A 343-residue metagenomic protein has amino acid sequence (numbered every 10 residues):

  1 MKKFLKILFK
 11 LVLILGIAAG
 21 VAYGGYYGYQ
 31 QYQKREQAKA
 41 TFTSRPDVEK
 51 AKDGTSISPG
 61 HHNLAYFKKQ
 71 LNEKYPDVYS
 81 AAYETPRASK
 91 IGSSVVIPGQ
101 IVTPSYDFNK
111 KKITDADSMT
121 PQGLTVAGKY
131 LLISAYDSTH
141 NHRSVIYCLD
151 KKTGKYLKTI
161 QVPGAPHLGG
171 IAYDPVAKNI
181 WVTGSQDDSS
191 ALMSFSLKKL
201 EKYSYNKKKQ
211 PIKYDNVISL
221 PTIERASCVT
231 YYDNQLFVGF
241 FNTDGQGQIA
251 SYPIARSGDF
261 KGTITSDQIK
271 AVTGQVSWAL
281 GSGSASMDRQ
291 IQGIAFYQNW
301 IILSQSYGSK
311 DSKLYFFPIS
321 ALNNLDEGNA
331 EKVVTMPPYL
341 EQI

Functional and structural regions predicted by a protein language model:
K2-K111: Sequence/structural signature of beta-propeller modules and their immediately flanking N-terminal secretory/stalk
K112-D117, I160-G164, V217-T222, S282-M287 (+1 more regions): Surface loop/turn motifs at the tips and blade-to-blade linkers of beta-strand repeat domains
S118-P121, V145, G154-A177: Blade-loop segments of beta-propeller domains
T120-G123, G170, A226-C228, G293 (+1 more regions): Conserved beta-strand position repeated once per blade in WD40 beta-propeller domains
V126-G128, Y173-A177, Y231-D233, F296-Q298: Residue-level detector of Asp-centered blade-edge/turn motifs that repeat once per structural unit in beta-propeller
Y136-S138, S185-D187, F240-D244, N299 (+1 more regions): Short loop/turn segments immediately following the C-termini of beta-strands
H140-Y147, D188-K199, D244-S257, S309-S320: Structural motif
L280-N329, V334, E341: Loop/turn-rich, solvent-exposed surfaces of beta-rich toroidal or solenoidal domains
